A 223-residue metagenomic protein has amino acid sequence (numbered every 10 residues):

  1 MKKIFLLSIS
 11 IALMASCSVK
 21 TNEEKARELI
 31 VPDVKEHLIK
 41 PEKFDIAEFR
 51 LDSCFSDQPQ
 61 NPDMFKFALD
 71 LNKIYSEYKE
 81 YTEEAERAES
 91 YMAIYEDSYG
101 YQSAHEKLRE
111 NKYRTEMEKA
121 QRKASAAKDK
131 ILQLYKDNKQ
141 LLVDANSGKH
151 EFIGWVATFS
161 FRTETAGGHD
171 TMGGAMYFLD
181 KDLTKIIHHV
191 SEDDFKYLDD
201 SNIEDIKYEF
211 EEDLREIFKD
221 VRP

Functional and structural regions predicted by a protein language model:
M1-A15: Sec-dependent N-terminal signal peptides
S18-P223: Cystatin/cathelin-like cysteine-protease inhibitor module
